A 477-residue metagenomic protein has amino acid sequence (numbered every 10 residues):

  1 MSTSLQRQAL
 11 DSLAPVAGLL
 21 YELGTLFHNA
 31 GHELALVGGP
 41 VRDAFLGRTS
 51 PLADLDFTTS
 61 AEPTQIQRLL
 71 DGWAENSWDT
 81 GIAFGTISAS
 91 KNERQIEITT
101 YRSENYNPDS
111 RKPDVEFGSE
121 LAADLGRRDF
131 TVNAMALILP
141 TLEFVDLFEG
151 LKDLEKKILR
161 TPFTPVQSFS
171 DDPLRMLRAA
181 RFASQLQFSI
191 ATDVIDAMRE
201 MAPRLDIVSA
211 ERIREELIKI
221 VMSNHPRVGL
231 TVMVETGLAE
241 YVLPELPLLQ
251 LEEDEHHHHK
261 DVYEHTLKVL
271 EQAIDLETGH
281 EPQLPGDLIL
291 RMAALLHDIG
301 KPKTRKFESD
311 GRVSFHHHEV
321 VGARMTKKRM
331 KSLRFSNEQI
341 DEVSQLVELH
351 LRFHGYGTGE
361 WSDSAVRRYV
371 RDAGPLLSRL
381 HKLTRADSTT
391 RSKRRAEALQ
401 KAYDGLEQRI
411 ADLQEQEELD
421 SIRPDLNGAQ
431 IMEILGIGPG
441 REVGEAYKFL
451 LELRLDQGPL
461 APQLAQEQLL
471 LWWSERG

Functional and structural regions predicted by a protein language model:
M1-G477: Catalytic cores of the polymerase beta-like nucleotidyltransferase superfamily and closely associated nucleotide
